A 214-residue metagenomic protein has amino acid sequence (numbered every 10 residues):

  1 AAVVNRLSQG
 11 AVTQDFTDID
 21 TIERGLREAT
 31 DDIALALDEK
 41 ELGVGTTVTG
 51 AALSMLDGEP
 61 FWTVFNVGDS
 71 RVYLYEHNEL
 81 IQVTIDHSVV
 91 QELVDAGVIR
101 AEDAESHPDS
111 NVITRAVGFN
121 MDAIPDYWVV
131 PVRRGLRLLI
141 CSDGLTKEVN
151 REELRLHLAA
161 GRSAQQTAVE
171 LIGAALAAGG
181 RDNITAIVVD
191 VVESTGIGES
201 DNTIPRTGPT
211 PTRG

Functional and structural regions predicted by a protein language model:
A1-G214: PP2C/PPM-type serine/threonine phosphatase catalytic domain
